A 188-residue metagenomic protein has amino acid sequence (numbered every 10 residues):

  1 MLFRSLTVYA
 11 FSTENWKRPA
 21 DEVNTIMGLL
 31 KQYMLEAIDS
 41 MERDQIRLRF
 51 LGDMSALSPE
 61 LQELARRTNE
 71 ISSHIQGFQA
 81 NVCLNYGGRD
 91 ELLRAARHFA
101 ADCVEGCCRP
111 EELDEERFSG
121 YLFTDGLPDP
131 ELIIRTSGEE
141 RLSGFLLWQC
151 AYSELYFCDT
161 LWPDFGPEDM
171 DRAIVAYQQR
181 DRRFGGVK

Functional and structural regions predicted by a protein language model:
M1-K188: Flexible, compositionally biased loop and terminal segments
